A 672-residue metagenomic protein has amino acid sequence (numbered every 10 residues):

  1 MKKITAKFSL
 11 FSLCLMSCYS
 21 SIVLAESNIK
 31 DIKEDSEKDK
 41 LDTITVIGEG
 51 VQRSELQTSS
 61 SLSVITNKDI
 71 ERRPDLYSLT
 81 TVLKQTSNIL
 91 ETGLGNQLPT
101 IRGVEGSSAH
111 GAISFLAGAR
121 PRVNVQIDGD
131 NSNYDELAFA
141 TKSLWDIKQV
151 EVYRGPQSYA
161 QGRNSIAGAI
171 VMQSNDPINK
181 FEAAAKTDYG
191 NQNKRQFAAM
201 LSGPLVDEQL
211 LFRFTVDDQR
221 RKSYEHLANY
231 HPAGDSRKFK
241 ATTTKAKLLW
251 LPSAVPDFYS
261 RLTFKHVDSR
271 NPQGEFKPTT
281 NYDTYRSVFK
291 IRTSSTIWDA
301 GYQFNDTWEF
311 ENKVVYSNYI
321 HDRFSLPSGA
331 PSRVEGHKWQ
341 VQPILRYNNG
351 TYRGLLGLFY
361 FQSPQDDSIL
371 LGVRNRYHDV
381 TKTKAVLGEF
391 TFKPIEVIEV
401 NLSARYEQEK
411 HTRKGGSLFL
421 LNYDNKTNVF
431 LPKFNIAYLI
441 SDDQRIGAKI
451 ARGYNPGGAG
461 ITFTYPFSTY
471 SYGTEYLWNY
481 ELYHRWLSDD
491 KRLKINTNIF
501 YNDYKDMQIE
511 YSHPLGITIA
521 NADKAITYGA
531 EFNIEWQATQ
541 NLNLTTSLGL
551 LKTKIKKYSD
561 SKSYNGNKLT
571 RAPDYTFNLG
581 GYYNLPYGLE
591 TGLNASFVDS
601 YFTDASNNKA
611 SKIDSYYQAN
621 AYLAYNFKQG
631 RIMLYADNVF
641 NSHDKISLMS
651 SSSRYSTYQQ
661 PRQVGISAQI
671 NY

Functional and structural regions predicted by a protein language model:
I32-E37, I47-N96, T100, H110-S114 (+4 more regions): N-terminal plug
L79, Q97-P99, Q126, A138-A140 (+3 more regions): N-terminal periplasmic accessory domains that precede and gate Gram-negative outer-membrane beta-barrel machines
I113-R154: Short acidic/polar hinge/loop motifs at secondary-structure boundaries that mediate gating or recognition
E182-A184, Y189-R221, E225-N271, I291-T307 (+7 more regions): Transmembrane beta-barrel wall of Gram-negative outer-membrane proteins
D257-S294, Y319-K338, S363-T381: Flexible loop and strand-edge segments within Gram-negative outer membrane beta-barrel domains
D299, Q303-S325, L439, R445-A451 (+4 more regions): Membrane-embedded beta-barrel scaffold of Gram-negative outer-membrane proteins
E396, V400, Y501-D503, N521-S606 (+2 more regions): Gram-negative outer-membrane beta-barrel transporters
F597-T603, A624-Y672: C-terminal beta-signal and adjacent terminal beta-strands/loops of Gram-negative outer-membrane beta-barrel proteins
